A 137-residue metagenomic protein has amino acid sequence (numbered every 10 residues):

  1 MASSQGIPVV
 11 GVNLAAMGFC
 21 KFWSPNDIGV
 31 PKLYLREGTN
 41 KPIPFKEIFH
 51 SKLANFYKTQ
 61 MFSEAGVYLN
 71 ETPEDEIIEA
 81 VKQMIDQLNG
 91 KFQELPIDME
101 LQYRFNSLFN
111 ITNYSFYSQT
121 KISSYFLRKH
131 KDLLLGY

Functional and structural regions predicted by a protein language model:
M1-D27: A donor-sugar binding/catalytic signature common to diverse glycosyltransferases and related nucleotide-sugar
P25-Y137: Leloir-type glycosyltransferase catalytic cores
